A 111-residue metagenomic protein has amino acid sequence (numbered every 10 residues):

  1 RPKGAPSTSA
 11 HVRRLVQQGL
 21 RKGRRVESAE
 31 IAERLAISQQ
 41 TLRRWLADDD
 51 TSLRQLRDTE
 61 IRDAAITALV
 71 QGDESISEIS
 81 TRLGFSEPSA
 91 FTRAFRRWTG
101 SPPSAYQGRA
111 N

Functional and structural regions predicted by a protein language model:
R1-N111: Extended mid-to-C-terminal alpha-helical interaction segments
